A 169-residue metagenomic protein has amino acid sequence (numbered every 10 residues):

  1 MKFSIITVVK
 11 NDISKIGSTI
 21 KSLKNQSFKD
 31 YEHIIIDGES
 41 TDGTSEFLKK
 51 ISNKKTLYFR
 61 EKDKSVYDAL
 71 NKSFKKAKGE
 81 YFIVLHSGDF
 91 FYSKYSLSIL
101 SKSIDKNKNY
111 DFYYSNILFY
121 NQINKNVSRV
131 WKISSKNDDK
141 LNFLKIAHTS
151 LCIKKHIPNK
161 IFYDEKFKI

Functional and structural regions predicted by a protein language model:
M1-N25: N-proximal low-complexity "stem/linker" segments adjacent to membrane-targeting elements
I5, S115, S128-I169: Conserved nucleotide-sugar donor-binding catalytic segment
S14-G17, D42-K50: Acidic helix N-cap motif at the loop->helix transition within catalytic regions of sugar-transfer enzymes
D30-E39, F59-K62: Short beta-strand/loop segment that forms part of the nucleotide-sugar
D37-E46, H86: A conserved acidic beta->alpha catalytic loop
E61-A77: Glycine-rich, basic loop-to-helix element that forms the pyrophosphate-binding segment of sugar-nucleotide handling
F82: Short aromatic/hydrophobic "clamp" motif used to bind/position activated sugar donors
K94-V127: Conserved donor NDP-sugar-binding/catalytic core segment of glycosyltransferases
